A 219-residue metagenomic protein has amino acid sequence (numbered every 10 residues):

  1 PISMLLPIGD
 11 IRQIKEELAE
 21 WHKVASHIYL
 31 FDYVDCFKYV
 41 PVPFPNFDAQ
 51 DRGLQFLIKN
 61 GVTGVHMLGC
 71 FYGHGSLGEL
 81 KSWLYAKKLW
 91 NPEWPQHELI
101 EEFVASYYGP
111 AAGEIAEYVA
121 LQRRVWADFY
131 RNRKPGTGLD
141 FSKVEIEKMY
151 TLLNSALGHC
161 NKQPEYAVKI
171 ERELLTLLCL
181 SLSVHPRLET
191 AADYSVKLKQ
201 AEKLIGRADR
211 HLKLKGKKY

Functional and structural regions predicted by a protein language model:
I2-A111, E117: Structured mid-domain segments that build the active-site/substrate or prosthetic-cofactor binding neighborhood
N60-V62, Y85-Y219: Catalytic domains of carbohydrate-active enzymes that cleave complex glycans
